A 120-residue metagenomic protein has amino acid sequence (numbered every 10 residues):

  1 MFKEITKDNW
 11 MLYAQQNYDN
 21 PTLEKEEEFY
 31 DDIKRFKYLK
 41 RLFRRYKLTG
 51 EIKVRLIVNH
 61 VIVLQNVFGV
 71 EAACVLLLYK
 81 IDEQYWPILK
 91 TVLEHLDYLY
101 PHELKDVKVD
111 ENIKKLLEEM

Functional and structural regions predicted by a protein language model:
M1, Y38-K40: Generic low-complexity, intrinsically disordered segments
M1-F2, D8, E118-M120: Short intrinsically disordered terminal tails
T6, D19-T22, D31, F36 (+5 more regions): Intrinsically disordered, low-complexity coil/linker segments enriched for acidic/polar and small residues
T49-L104: Acidic, low-complexity, intrinsically disordered interaction modules
